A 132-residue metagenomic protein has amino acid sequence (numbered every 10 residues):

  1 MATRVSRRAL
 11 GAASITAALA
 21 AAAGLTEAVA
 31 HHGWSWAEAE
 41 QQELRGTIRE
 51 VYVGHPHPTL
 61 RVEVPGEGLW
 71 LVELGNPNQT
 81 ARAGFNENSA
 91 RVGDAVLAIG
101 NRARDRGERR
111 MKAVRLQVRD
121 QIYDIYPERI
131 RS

Functional and structural regions predicted by a protein language model:
R7-G11: N-terminal export leaders
A20-E27: C-terminal segment of classical bacterial N-terminal signal peptides
A28-Q41: Short boundary/loop segments of OB/S1/cold-shock single-stranded nucleic-acid-binding domains
E40-P56: Structural detector for short beta-strands of small beta-barrel domains
H55-E63: Short aromatic-glycine-enriched beta-strand elements
G68-N76: A short macromolecule-binding patch
R82-L97: Short nucleic-acid-contacting surface segments enriched for D/E, G, S/T with interspersed K/R
A103-P127: OB-fold/S1-family single-stranded nucleic acid-binding modules
